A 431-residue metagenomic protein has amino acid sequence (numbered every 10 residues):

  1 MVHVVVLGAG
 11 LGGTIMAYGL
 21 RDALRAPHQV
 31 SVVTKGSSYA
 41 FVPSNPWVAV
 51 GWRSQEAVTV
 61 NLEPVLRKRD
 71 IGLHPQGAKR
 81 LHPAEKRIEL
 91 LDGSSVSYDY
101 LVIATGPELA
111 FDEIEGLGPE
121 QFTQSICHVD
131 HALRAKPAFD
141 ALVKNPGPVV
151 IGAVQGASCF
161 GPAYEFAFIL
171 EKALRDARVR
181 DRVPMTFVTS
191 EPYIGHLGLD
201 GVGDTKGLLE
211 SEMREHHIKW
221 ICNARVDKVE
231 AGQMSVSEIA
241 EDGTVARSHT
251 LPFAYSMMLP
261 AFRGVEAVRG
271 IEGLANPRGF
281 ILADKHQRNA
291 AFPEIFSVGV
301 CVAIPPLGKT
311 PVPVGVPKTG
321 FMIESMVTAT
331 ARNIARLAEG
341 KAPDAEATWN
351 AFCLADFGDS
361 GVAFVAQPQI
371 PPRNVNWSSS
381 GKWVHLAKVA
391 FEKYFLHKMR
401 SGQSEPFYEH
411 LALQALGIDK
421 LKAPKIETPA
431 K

Functional and structural regions predicted by a protein language model:
V2, D70-E165, I169-R178, A246 (+1 more regions): FAD-binding core/adjacent interface of flavoenzyme oxidoreductases
V2-G72, Q155-L199, A415, I426-K431: Beta1-alpha1 glycine-rich phosphate/pyrophosphate-binding loop at the start of Rossmann-like nucleotide-binding domains
Q29, K68, G72-R80, V96 (+2 more regions): A Rossmann-like FAD-binding core segment of flavoenzymes
V30-V32, L101, V149, M185 (+2 more regions): Hydrophobic/aromatic residues located in beta-strands of well-ordered beta-sheets within soluble catalytic
A110, G118-N145, P252-Y255, L259-S325: FAD-site-proximal beta/loop scaffold in flavoenzymes
K172, F321-W349: Internal hydrophobic alpha-helix adjacent to the cofactor/substrate pocket in enzyme cavities
E346-V365: Flavin (FAD/FMN) cofactor-binding core of flavoprotein oxidoreductases
F364-K431: C-terminal auxiliary extensions adjacent to catalytic cores
